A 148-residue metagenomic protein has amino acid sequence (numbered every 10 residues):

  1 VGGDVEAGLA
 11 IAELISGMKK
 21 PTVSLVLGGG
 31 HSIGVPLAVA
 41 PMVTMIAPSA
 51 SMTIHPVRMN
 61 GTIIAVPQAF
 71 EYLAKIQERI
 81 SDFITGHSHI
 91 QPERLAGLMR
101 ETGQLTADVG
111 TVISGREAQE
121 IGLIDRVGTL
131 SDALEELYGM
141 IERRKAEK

Functional and structural regions predicted by a protein language model:
V1-V35, V39-K148: N-terminal organellar transit peptides
